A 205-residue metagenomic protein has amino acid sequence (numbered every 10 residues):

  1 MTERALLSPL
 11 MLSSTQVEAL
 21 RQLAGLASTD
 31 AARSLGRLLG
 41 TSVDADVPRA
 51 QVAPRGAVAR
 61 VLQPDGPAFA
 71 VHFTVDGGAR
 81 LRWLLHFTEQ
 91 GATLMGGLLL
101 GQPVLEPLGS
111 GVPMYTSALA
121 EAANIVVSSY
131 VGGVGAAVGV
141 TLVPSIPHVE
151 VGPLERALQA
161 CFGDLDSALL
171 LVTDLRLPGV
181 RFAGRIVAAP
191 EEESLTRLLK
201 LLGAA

Functional and structural regions predicted by a protein language model:
T2-A205: Composition-driven recognition of glycine/serine/threonine/acidic- and proline-rich low-complexity segments and repeats
